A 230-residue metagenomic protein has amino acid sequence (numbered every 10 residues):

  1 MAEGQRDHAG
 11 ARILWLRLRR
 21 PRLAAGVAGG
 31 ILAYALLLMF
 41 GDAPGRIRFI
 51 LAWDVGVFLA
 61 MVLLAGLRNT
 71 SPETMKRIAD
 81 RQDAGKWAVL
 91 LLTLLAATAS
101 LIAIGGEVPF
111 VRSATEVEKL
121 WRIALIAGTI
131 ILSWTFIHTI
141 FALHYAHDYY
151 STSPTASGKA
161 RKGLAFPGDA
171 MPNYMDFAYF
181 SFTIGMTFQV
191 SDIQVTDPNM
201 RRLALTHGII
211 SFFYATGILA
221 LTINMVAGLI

Functional and structural regions predicted by a protein language model:
R17-F40, T98: The first (N-terminal) embedded transmembrane alpha-helix
A28-G30, L90-G106, Y179-T183, I218: Hydrophobic alpha-helical transmembrane segments of multi-pass integral membrane proteins
P44-V62: Loop-to-helix transition at the N-terminal end of transmembrane alpha-helices
A65-Q82, G105-T115: Membrane-helix interface/capping segments
M75-L95: Juxtamembrane helix-capping/reentrant segments at transmembrane boundaries
I131-P154: Transmembrane alpha-helix/helix-exit interface in multi-pass inner-membrane proteins
Y149-S151, T155-Q194: Membrane-proximal soluble regions of multi-pass membrane proteins
D176-T183, S191-I230: Pore domain of cation channels
